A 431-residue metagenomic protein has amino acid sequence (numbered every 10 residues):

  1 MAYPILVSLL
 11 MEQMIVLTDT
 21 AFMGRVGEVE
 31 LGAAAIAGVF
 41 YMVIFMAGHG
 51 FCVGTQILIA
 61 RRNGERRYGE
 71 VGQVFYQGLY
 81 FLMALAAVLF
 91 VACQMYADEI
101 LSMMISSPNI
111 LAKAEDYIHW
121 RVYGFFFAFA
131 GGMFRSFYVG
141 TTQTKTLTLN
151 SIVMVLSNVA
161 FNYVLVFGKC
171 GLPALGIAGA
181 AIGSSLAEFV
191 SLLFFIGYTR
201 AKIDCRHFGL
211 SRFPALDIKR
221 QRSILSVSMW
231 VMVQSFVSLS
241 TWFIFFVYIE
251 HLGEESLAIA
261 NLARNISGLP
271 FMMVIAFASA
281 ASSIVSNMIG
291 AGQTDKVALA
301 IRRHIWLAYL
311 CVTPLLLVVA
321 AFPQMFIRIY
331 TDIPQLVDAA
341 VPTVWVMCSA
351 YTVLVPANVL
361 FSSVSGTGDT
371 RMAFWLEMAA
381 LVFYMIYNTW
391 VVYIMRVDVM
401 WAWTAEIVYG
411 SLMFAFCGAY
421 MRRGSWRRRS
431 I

Functional and structural regions predicted by a protein language model:
M1, Q13, V43, A47 (+13 more regions): Hydrophobic alpha-helical transmembrane segments of integral membrane proteins, especially multi-pass transporters
M1-A2, I59-F126, L172-M229, V285-A350 (+1 more regions): Short alpha-helical transmembrane segments in multi-pass integral membrane proteins
M1-D19, W120, M154, A187-S191 (+4 more regions): Transmembrane helical elements of multi-pass membrane transporters/channels
L6, L10, M14, T18 (+20 more regions): Generic alpha-helical transmembrane segments of integral inner-membrane proteins, especially permease/transport modules
L10, M14-G32, L101-P108, V164-L175 (+4 more regions): Helix-terminus/linker motif at the lipid-water interface of multi-pass membrane proteins
I15-V16, F22, I59, Y138 (+9 more regions): Hydrophobic side chains within alpha-helical segments
L31-Q94, A128-T142, T146-L147, I259-P323 (+1 more regions): Small-residue-rich hydrophobic transmembrane alpha-helices
C52, R121-G140, L147-N158, A180-I196 (+4 more regions): Short runs within selected transmembrane alpha-helices of multi-pass transporters and secretion channels
